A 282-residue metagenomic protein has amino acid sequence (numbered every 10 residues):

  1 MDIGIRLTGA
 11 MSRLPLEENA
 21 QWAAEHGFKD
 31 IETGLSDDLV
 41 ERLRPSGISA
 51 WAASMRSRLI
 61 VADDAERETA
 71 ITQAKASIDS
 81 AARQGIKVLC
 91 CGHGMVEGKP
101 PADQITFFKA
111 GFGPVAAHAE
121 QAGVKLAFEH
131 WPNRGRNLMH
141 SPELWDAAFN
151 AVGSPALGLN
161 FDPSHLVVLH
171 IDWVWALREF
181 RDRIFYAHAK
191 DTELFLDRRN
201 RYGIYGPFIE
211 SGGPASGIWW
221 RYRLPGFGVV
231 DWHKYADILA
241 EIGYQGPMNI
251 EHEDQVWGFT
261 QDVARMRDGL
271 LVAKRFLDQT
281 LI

Functional and structural regions predicted by a protein language model:
M1-G9, R13-G27, G85-I86, M139-F161 (+1 more regions): Histidine-acidic metal/acid-base catalytic patches
M1-L7, A50-V61, H93-M95, S216: N-terminal small/glycine-rich loop or linker at the start of catalytic domains across soluble metabolic enzymes
G9-M11, L35-D37, R56-L59, H93-E97 (+4 more regions): Active-site-proximal loop/turn and secondary-structure-junction residues that shape catalytic pockets, frequently
N19, L39, S77, V115 (+1 more regions): Aromatic/hydrophobic pocket-lining residues that form π-stacking "cages" and hydrophobic walls in ligand
N19-G34, S54-L59: N-terminal substrate-binding region of glycoside hydrolase catalytic domains
D30, P45, I60-L159, V168 (+1 more regions): Active-site acidic/histidine proton-transfer and metal-coordination neighborhood in alpha/beta enzyme cores
E32, A52-S54, C90, A127 (+2 more regions): Conserved beta-strand positions in the central sheet of alpha/beta enzyme cores
L39-G47: Aromatic-lined substrate-binding rim segments of carbohydrate-active enzymes
